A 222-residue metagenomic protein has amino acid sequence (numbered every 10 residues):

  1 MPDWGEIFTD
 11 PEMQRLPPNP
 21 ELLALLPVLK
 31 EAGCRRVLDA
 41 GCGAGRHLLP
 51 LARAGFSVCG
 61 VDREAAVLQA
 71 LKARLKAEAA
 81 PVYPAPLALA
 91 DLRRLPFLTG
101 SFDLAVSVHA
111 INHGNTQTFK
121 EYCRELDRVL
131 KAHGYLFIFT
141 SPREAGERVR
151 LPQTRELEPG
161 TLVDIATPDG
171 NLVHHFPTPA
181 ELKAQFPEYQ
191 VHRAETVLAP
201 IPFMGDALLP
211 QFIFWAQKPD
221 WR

Functional and structural regions predicted by a protein language model:
M1-C34, G43-R94, T118, Y135-R222: Class I (Rossmann-like) S-adenosyl-L-methionine-dependent methyltransferase catalytic domain, capturing the SAM-binding
A40: Conserved beta-strand/loop positions that form the S-adenosyl-L-methionine
R93-A105: A short acidic, Gly/Pro-enriched loop at the edge of an enzyme's catalytic core that lines a small-molecule cofactor
S107-A110: A short beta-strand submotif of the Rossmann-like class I SAM-dependent methyltransferase core that lines
N112-G114: A short His-aromatic
K120-A132: A short glycine-rich, Lys/Arg-flanked "PGG" loop and its adjoining helix->strand segment in the class I
